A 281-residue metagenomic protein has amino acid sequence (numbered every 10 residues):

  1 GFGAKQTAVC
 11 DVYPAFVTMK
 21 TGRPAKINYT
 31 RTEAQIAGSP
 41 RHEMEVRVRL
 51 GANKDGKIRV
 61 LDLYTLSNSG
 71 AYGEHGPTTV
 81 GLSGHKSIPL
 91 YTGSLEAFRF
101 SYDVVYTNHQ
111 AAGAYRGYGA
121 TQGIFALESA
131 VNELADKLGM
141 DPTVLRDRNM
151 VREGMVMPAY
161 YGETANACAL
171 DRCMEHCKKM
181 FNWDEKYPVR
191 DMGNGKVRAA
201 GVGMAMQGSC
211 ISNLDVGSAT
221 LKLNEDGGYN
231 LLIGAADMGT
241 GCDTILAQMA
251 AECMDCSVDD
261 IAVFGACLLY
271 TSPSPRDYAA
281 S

Functional and structural regions predicted by a protein language model:
G1, P24-T32, R59-Y64, L95 (+4 more regions): Beta-strand segments within the central parallel beta-sheet cores of soluble alpha/beta enzyme folds
G1-T21, V80-S87, R116-V144, G228-D259 (+2 more regions): Alpha-helical support elements that line or immediately flank enzyme active sites and cofactor-binding pockets
F2-G3, E33-A37, N68-G73, R152-M157 (+4 more regions): Flexible loop/turn segments at secondary-structure boundaries
T21, M150-G228: Helix-loop-helix junctions that connect adjacent transmembrane helices in secondary transporters/permeases, recognized
T21-A25, M44-R47, N53-L61, K196-A199 (+3 more regions): Short coil/turn connectors at secondary-structure junctions
A25-V46, G208-C210: Structured beta-strand/loop patches that form or line metal/cofactor-binding pockets in enzymes
R31, R41, A52-H85, K137-E175 (+1 more regions): Molybdopterin (Moco) oxidoreductase catalytic core of the xanthine/aldehyde oxidoreductase family
E43-S129, M206-V216, S272, R276 (+1 more regions): Glycine-rich loop/linker segments at domain edges
